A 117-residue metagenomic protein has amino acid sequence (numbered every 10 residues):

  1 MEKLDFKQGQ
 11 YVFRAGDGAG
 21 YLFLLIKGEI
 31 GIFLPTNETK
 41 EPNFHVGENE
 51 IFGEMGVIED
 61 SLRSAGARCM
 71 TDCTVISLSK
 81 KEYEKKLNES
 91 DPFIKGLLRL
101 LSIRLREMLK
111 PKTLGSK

Functional and structural regions predicted by a protein language model:
M1-F33: Regulatory nucleotide-sensing modules
M1-Q8, V57, N88-S90, L114: Cyclic nucleotide-binding regulatory module and flanking cytosolic helices
E2-L4, E41-F44: Short beta-strand segments
Y11, N43-L97: Cyclic-nucleotide recognition modules
T36-E38: Solvent-exposed strand-loop boundary residues in beta-sheet-rich modules
Y83-K117: A small-molecule sensor/coupling module
